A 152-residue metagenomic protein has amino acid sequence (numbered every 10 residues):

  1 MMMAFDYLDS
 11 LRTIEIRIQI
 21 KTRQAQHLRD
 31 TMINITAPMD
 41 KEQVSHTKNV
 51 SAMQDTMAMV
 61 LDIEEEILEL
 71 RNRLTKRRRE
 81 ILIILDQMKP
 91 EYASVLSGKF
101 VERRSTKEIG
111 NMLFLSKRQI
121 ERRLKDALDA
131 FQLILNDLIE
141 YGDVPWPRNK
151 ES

Functional and structural regions predicted by a protein language model:
M1-I84, L133-S152: N-terminal interaction/assembly modules
D30, R104, D129-F131: A short hydrophobic/aromatic micro-motif that marks alpha-helical segments and, especially, helix-coil
Q87-R104: Short amphipathic alpha helix immediately N-terminal
E102-Q119: Helix-turn-helix DNA-binding module
S116, I120-I134: DNA major-groove recognition helices of helix-turn-helix
